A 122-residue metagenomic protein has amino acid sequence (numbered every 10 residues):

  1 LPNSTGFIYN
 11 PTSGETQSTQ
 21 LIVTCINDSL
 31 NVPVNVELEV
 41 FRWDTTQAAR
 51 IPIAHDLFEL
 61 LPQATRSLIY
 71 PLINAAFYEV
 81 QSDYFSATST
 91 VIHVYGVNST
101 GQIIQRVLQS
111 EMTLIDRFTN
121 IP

Functional and structural regions predicted by a protein language model:
L1-E15, A54-D56, P62-R66: Solvent-exposed, flexible loop/coil segments flanking beta-strands in beta-rich domains
P2-N3, Y9-Q17, S110-P122: Long, contiguous secondary-structure blocks with strong helical propensity
N10-S13, Q17-T19, T24-N35, S82-Y84: Asparagine-centered strand-capping/turn motif at beta-strand->loop junctions
N27-S29, V40-D44: Beta-strand elements of well-folded, non-transmembrane domains
V32-E39, V91-H93: Short, hydrophobic/aromatic beta-strand segments
R42-Y84: Intrinsically disordered, low-complexity Pro/Gly/Ser/Thr-rich segments with frequent PxxP/GP/PP motifs and embedded
I73-P122: Terminal connector regions
